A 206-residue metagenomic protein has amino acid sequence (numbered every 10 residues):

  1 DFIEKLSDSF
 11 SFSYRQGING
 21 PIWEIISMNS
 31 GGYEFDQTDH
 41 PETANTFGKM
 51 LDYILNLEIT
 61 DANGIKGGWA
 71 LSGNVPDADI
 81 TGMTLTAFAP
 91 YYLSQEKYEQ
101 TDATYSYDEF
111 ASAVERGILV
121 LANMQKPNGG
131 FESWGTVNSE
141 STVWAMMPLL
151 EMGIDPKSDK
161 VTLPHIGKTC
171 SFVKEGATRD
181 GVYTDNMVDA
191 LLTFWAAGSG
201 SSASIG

Functional and structural regions predicted by a protein language model:
D1, S9-G48, D52, L57-R116 (+4 more regions): An alpha-helical repeat/solenoid feature that recognizes helix-turn-helix modules
V173-K174: TPR/TPR-like (Sel1-like) alpha-helical repeat modules
